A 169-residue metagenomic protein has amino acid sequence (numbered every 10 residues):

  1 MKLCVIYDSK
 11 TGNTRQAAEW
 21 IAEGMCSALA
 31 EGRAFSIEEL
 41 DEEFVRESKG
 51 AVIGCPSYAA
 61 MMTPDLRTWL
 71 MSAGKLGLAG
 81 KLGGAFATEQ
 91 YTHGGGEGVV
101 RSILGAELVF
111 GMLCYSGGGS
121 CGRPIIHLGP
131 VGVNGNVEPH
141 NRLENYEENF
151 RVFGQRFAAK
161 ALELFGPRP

Functional and structural regions predicted by a protein language model:
K2-I6, N13-Q16, W20-P169: FMN-binding flavodoxin-like domain, especially the glycine-rich phosphate-binding loop
